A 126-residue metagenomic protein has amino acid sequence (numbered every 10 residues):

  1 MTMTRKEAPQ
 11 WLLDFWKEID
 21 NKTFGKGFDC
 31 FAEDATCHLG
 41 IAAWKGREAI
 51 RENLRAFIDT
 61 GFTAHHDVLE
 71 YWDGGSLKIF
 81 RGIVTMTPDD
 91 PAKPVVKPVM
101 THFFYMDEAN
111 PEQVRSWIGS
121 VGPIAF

Functional and structural regions predicted by a protein language model:
M1-G25, D29-C30: Short, low-complexity N-terminal intrinsically disordered segments enriched in polar/charged residues
M1-T2, W44, A56, G61: Bulky hydrophobic/aromatic packing residues
E7, D14, H38, R51-F126: A beta-strand edge to alpha-helix "cap/lid" segment located at domain peripheries
W44-E52: Short beta-edge strand/loop motif at the mouth of beta-sheet-based domains
